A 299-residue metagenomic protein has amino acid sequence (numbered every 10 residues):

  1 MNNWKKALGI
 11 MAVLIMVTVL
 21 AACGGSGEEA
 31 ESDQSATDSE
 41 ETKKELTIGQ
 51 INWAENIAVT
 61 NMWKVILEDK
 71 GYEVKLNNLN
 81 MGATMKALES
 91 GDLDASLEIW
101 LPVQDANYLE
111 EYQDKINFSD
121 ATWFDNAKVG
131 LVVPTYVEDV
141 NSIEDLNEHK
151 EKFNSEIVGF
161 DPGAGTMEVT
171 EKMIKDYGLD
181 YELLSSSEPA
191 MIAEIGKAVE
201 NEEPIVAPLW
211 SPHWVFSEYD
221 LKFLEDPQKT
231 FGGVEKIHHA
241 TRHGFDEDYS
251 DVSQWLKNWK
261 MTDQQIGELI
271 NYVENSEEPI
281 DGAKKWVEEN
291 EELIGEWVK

Functional and structural regions predicted by a protein language model:
T18-A22: C-terminal motif of bacterial Sec signal peptides marking the signal peptidase cleavage site
G27-T47, L67-E68, N147-N154, L293-K299: Immediate post-signal peptide segment of exported/extracytoplasmic ligand-binding proteins
D38-N61, N80-T84: Extracytoplasmic "Venus flytrap"
W53-A54, K75-E89, L184-E194: Short helix-initiation/N-cap motifs at beta->coil->alpha
W63-K70, E148-L183, K285-E288: Ligand-binding cleft/hinge of the Venus flytrap
L93-L97, G165-K229: Ligand-binding pocket segment of bilobal, Venus flytrap-like solute-binding proteins
D114-P162: A conserved helix-loop-strand patch within extracytoplasmic ligand-binding domains of the periplasmic binding
K128-E138, E235-D248: A bilobed periplasmic-binding-protein/Venus flytrap-type ligand-binding module shared by bacterial periplasmic
